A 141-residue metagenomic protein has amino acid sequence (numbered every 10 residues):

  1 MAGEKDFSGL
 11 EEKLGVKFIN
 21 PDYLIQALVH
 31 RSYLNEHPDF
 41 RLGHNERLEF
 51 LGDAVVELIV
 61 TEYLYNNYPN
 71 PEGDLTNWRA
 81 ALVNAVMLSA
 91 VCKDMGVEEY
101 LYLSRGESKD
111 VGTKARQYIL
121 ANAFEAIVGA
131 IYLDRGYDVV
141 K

Functional and structural regions predicted by a protein language model:
A2-K141: RNase III-family endoribonuclease catalytic core
